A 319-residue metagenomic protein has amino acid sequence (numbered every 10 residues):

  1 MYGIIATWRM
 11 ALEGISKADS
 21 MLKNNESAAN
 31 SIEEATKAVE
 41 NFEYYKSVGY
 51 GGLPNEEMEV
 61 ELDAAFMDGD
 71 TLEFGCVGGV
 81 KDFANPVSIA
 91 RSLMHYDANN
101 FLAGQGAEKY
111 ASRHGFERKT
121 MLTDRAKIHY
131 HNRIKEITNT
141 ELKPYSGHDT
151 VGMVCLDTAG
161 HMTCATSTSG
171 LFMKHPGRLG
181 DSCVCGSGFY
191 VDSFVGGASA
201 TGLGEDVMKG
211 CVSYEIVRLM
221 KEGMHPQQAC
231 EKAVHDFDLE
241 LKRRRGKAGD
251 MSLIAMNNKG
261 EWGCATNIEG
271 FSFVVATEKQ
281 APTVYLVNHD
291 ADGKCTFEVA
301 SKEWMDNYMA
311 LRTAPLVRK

Functional and structural regions predicted by a protein language model:
M1-K319: Alpha/propeptide regions of enzymes that mature by internal proteolysis
